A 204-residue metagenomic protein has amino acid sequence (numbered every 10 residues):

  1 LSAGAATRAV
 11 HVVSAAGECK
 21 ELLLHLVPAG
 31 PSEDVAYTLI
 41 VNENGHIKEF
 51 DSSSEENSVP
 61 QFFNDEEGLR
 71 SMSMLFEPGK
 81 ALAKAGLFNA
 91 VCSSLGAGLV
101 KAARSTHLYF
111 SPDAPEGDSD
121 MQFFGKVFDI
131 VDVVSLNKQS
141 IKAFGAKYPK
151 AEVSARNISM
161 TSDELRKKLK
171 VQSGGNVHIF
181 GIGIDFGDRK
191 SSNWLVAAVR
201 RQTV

Functional and structural regions predicted by a protein language model:
L1-V204: SAM-dependent transferase fold signal centered on methyltransferase-like domains, encompassing both Class I
